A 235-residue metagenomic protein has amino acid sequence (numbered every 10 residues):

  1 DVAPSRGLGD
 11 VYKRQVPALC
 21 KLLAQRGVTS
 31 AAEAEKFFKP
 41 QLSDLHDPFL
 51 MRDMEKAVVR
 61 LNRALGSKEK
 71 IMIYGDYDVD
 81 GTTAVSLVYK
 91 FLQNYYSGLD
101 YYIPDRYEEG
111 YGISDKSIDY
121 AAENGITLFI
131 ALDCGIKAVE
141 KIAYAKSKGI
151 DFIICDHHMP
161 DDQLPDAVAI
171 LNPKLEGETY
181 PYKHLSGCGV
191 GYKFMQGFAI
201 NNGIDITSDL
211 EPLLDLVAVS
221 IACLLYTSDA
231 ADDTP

Functional and structural regions predicted by a protein language model:
D1-Y12, Y226, A230-P235: Single conserved hydrophobic/aromatic residue that forms the stacking wall/gate of nucleotide- or nucleobase-binding
R6, D10-S67, V219: Cofactor-/ligand-binding subdomain signature composed of acidic, glycine-rich, tryptophan-containing flexible loops
K13, D47-L50, D78, Y107 (+5 more regions): Hydrophobic alpha-helical scaffolding
R14, A18, T29, F49-R52 (+5 more regions): Conserved active-site and cofactor/substrate-binding residues in soluble primary-metabolism enzymes
C20, A24, V58, N62 (+6 more regions): Predominant activation on well-ordered alpha-helical scaffold segments within soluble catalytic domains
E33-L42, Y77, Y101, D105-R106 (+1 more regions): Short alpha-helical "patches" and their helix-cap loops
R52-L164, I170-L171: N-terminal small/polar loop signature for handling phosphorylated ligands or for N-terminal nucleophile
G66-E69, L164-S228, P235: A structured phosphate/pyrophosphate-recognition subdomain
